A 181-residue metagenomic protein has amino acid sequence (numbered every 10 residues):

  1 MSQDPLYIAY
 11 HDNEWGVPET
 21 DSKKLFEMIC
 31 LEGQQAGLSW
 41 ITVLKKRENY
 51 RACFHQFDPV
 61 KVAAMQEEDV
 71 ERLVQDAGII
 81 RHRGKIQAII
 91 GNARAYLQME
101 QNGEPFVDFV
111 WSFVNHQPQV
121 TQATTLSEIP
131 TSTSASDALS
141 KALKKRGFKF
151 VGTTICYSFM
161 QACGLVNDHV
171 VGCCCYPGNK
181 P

Functional and structural regions predicted by a protein language model:
M1-P181: HhH-family (HhH-GPD) DNA N-glycosylase catalytic core used in base-excision repair
